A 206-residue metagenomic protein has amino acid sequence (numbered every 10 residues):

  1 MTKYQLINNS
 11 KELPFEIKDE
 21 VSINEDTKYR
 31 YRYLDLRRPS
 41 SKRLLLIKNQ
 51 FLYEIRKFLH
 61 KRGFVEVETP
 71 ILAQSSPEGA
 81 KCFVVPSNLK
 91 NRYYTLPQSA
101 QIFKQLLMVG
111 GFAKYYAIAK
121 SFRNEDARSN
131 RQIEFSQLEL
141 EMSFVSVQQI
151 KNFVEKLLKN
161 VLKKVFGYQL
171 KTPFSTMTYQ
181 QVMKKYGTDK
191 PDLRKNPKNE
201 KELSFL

Functional and structural regions predicted by a protein language model:
M1-L206: Class II aminoacyl-tRNA synthetase catalytic cores and aaRS-like
